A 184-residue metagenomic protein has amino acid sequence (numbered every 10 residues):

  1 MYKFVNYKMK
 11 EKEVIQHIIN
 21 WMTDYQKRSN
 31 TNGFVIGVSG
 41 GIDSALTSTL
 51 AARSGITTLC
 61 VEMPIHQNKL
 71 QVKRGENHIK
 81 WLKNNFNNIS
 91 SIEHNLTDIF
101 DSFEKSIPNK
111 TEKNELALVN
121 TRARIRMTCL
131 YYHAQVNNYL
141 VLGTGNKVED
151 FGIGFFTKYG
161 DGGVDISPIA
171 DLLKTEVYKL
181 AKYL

Functional and structural regions predicted by a protein language model:
M1-F155: ATP-dependent adenylation/nucleotidyltransferase module used to activate substrates
L140-L184: Catalytic subdomain that performs nucleotidyl-dependent activation
